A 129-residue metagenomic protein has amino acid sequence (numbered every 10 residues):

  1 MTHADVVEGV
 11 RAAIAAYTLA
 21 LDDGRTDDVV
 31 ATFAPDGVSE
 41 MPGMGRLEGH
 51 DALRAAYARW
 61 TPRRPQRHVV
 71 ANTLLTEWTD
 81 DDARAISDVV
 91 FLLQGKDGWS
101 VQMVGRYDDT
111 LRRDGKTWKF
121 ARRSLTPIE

Functional and structural regions predicted by a protein language model:
M1-D27, A31-P35: Short, low-complexity N-terminal intrinsically disordered segments enriched in polar/charged residues
G9, E48, A52, A56 (+1 more regions): Rossmann-fold NAD(P)H-dependent dehydrogenase/reductase core
T26-V90: A solvent-exposed, acidic/Ser-Thr-rich amphipathic alpha-helical stretch
H68-V70, Q102-Y107: Short, surface-exposed coil-to-beta transition loops
D82-R84, R106-E129: Short beta-strand edge/turn micro-motifs at domain boundaries
V89-G95, P127: Beta-strand elements of well-folded, non-transmembrane domains
K96-S100: Short, solvent-exposed loop/turn segments at secondary-structure boundaries
